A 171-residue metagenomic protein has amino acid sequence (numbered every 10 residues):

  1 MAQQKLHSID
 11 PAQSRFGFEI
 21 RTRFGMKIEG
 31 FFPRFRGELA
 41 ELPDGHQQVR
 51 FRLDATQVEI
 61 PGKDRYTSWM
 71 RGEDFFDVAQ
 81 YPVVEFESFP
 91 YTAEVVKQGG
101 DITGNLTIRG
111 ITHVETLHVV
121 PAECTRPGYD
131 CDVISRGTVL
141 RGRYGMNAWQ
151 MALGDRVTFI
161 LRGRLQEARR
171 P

Functional and structural regions predicted by a protein language model:
M1-P171: Low-complexity, acidic/polar, glycine-enriched regions of mature
